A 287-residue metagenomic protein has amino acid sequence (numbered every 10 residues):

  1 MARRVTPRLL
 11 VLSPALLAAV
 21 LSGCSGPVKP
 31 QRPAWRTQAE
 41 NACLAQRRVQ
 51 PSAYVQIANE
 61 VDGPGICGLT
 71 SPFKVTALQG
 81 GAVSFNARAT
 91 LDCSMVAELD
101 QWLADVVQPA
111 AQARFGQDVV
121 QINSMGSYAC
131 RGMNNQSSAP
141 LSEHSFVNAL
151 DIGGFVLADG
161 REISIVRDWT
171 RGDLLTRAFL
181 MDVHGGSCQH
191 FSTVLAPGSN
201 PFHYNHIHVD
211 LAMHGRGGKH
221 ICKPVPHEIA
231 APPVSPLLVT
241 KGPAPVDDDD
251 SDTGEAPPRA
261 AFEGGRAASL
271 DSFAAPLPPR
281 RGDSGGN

Functional and structural regions predicted by a protein language model:
M1-S13: Bacterial N-terminal signal peptides that target proteins for export
A18, T37, E60-V61, A87 (+2 more regions): Processing junctions and N-termini across compartments
V20-G23: C-terminal motif of bacterial Sec signal peptides marking the signal peptidase cleavage site
S25-P27: Bacterial signal peptide processing site
K29, A58, D62-G65, P72-T76 (+4 more regions): Catalytic cores and adjacent binding grooves of peptidoglycan-active enzymes
K29-T37: Short, low-complexity, disordered segments immediately C-terminal to signal peptides in bacterial exported proteins
A42-N123: Active-site acidic/histidine clusters and adjacent loop/turn architecture that either coordinate catalytic ions
A113-V147: Active-site-adjacent substructure of cysteine-protease-like catalytic cores
